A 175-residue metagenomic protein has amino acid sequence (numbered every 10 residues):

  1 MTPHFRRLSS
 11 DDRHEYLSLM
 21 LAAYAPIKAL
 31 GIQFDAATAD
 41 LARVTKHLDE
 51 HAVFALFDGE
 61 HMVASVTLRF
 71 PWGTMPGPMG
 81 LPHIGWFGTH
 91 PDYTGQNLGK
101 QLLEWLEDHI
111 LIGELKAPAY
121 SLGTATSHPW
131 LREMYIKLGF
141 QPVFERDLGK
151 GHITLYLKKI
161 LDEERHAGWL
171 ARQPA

Functional and structural regions predicted by a protein language model:
P3-S18: A short beta-loop-alpha structural element at the N-terminal edge of CoA-dependent acyl/N-acetyltransferase catalytic
S10, L21-D92, L103-W105, H109 (+3 more regions): Acetyl-CoA-dependent GNAT
F57-G59, K158-L161: Active-site beta-strand termini and strand-to-loop segments that position acidic
T94, Y120-L131, L148-I153, I160: Conserved beta-strand-loop-alpha-helix junction that forms the acyl-donor binding cleft
N97: Conserved G/P- and acidic residue-centered "switch" motifs that form tight phosphate/ATP-binding loops in soluble
K100, K116, T126-F144, H152: Conserved active-site alpha-helix within GNAT-family acetyltransferase domains
I110-T124: Conserved GNAT acetyl-CoA-binding A-motif
R165-P174: Short, charged, solvent-exposed linker or helix-capping segments at domain edges/interfaces that act as flexible hinges
